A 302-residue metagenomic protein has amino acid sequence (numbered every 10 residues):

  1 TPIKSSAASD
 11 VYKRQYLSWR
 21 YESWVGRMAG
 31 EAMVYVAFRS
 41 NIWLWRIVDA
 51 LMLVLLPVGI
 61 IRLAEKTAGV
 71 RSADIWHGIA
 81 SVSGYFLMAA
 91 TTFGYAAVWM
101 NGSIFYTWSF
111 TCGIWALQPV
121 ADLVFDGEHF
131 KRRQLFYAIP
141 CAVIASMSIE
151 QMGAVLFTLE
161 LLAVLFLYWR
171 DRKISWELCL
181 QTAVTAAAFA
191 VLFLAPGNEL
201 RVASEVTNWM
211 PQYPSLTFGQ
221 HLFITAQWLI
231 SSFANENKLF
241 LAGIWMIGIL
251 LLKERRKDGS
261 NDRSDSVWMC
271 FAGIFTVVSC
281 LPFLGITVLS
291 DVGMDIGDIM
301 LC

Functional and structural regions predicted by a protein language model:
T1-A8, Y12: Single conserved hydrophobic/aromatic residue that forms the stacking wall/gate of nucleotide- or nucleobase-binding
W19-W43, I47-A50: Short hydrophobic/aromatic helix or loop-helix immediately within or flanking a transmembrane segment in polytopic
A50-H77, W115: Transmembrane-helix motifs of polytopic, lipid-linked glycan transferases
L56-R62, Y168, K238-D265: Hydrophobic, aromatic-rich transmembrane alpha-helices and their immediate juxtamembrane boundary segments
D74-V124, P282-C302: Membrane-interface micro-motifs in multi-pass membrane enzymes
D122-I144, W176-C179: Short hydrophobic alpha-helices at membrane interfaces in multi-pass membrane enzymes
R133-L156, L161: Membrane-interface alpha helices of multi-pass inner-membrane proteins
V155-A186: Perimembrane helix-loop-helix junctions
